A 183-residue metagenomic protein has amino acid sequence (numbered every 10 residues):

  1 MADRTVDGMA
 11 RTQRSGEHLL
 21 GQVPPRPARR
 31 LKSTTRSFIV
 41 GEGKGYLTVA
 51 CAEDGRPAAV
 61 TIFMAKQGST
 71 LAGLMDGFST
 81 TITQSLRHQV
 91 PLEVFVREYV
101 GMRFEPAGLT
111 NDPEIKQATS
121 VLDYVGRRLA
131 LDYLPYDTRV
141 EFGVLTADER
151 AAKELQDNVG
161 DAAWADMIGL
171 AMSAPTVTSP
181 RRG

Functional and structural regions predicted by a protein language model:
M1-A50, L109-G183: Catalytic or ion-coupling anion/metal-binding cores of large enzyme and transporter domains
S37-M102: Function-dense linear segments that define catalytic or interfacial modules in macromolecule-processing proteins
I62-K66, P106-I115: Short beta-alpha connecting loops at secondary-structure transitions that line or flank enzyme active sites
R97-Y99, E105-L109, V121: RNase H catalytic domain
